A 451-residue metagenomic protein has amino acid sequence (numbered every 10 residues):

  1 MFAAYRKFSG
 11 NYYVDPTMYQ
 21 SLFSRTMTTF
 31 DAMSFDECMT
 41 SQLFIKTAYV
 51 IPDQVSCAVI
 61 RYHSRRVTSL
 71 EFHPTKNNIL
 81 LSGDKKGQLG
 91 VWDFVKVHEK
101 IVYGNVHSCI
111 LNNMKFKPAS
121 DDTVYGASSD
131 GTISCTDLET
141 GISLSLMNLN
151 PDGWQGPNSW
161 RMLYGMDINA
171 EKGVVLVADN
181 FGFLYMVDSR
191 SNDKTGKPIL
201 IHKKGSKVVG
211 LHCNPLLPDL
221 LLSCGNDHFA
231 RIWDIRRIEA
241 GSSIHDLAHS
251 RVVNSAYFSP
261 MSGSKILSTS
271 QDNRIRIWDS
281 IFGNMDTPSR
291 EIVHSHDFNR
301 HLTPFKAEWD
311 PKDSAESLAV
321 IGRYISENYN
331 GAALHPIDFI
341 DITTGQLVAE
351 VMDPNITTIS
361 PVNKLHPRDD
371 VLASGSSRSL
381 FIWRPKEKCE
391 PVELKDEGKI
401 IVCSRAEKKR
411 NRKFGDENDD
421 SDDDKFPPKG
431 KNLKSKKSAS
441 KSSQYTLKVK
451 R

Functional and structural regions predicted by a protein language model:
M1-F35, I45-K46, G283-R451: Terminal intrinsically disordered, low-complexity extensions flanking WD-repeat/beta-propeller proteins
F30-V59: Intrinsically disordered, low-complexity PEST-like regions enriched in Ser/Thr and acidic residues
I45-S56, Q88-C109, A119-D121, D130-L163 (+7 more regions): Per-blade loop-tip surfaces of WD-repeat and WD-like beta-propellers in eukaryotic adaptors/scaffolds
V59-G87, L318-I321: Beta-strand-rich domains and repeat architectures in extracellular enzymes and scaffolds, especially beta-propellers
Y62, S206-K207, S250-V253, F298-P304: Repeat-based blade/solenoid architectures
V67, L163, V253, T303-E308: Signature of short aromatic-glycine-proline-rich micro-motifs recurring in repeat-based ectodomains
L70-N77, M114-D122, A127, M166-G173 (+5 more regions): Loop/turn segments within WD40 beta-propeller blades
L80-G83, V124-S128, V175-D179, L221-G225 (+4 more regions): Conserved beta-strand element within WD40/beta-propeller blades
